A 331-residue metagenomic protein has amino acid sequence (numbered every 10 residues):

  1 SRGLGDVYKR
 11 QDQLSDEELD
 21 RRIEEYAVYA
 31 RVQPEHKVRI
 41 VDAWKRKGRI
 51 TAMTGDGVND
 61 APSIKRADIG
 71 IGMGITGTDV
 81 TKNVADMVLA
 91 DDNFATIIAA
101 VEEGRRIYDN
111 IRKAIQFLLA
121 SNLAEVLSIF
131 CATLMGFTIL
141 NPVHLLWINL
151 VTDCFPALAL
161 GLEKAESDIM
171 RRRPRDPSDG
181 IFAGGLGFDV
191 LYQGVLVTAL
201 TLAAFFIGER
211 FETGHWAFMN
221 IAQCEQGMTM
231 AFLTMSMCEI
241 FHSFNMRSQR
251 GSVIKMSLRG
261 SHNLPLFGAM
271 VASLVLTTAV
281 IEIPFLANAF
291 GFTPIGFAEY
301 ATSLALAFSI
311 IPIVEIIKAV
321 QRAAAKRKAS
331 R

Functional and structural regions predicted by a protein language model:
S1-G5: Positively charged, low-complexity/disordered segments
D6-M53, A67, G72-G251: Membrane-embedded transport module
I64: Cytosolic ligand/metal-binding cores
G161, L233-R331: C-terminal transmembrane module of polytopic membrane proteins
